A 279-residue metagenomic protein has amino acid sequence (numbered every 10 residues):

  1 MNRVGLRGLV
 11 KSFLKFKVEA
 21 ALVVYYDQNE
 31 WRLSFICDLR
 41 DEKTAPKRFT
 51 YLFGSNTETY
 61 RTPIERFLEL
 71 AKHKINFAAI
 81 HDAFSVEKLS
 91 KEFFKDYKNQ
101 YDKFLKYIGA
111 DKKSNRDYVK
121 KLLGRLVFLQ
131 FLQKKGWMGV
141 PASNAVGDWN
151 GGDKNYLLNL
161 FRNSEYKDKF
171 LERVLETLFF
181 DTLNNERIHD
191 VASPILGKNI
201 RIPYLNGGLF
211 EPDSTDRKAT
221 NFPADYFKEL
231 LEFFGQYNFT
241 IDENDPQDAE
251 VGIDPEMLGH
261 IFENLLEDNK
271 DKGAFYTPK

Functional and structural regions predicted by a protein language model:
M1-F16: A short, conserved, highly charged catalytic patch centered on acidic carboxylates
K17-A21: Short glycine-/polar-rich loops that comprise or flank the Walker A/P-loop and associated switch/sensor motifs
V23-W31, C37-K279: Preference for the N-terminal adenyl/adenosyl cofactor-binding alpha/beta module
